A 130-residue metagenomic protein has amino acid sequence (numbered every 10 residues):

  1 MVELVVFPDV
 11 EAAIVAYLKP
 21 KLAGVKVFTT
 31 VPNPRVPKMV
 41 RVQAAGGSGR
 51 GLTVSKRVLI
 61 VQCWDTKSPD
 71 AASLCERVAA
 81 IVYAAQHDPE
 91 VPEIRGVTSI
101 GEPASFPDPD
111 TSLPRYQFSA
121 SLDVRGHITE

Functional and structural regions predicted by a protein language model:
M1-G51, A85-P92: Small/polar-rich, solvent-exposed N-terminal microdomains that initiate assembly or binding
V6, V10, D70, S112: Conserved acidic
P37, P69, S73, I128: Residues that form or flank phosphate/diphosphate-binding pockets in enzymes that use nucleotide phosphates
G49-V54, D110-S112: Short glycine/proline-enriched loop/turn "hinge" motifs that connect secondary-structure elements and lie
V54-A71, P114-R125: Oligomerization/assembly interface segments of phage tail-like spikes and tubes
T66-E90: Mid-chain, well-packed structural core segment of small domains
Y83-E130: Acidic-leaning, charged glycine-interspersed low-complexity segments
